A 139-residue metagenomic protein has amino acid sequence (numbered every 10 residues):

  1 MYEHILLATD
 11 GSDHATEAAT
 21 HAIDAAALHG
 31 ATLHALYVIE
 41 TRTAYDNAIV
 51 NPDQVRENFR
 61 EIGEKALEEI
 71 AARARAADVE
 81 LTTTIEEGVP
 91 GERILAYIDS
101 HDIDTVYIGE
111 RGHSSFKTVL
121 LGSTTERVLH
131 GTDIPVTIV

Functional and structural regions predicted by a protein language model:
E3-A48: Small/aliphatic-rich secondary-structure junction motif
D10, G88, E110-H113: Histidine-centered beta-alpha loop that forms part of the nucleotide-sugar donor binding/catalytic region in diverse
A18-H21, N58-E69, R93: Short, solvent-exposed amphipathic alpha-helices that sit in or adjacent to ligand/effector-binding or catalytic
G30-T32, V79, I103, I134: Short glycine/serine/threonine/alanine-rich loop segments
L36, T82-E86, T137: General small-molecule cofactor/ligand-binding pocket signal
I39-K65: Acidic, proline/glycine-rich short linear motifs
A72-V106: Structural beta-alpha unit
S100-V139: Gly/Ser-rich helix-loop-strand patches that form or flank binding pockets for ribonucleotide-derived cofactors
